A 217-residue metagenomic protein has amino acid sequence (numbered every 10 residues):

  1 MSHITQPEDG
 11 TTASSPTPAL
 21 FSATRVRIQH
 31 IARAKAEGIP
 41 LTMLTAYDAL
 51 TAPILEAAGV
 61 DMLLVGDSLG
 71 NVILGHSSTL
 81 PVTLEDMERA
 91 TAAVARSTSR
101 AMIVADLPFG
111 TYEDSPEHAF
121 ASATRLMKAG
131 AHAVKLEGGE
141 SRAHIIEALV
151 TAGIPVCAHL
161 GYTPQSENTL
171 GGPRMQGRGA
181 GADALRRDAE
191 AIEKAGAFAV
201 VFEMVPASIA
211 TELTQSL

Functional and structural regions predicted by a protein language model:
S2-L217: Alpha/beta enzyme core
